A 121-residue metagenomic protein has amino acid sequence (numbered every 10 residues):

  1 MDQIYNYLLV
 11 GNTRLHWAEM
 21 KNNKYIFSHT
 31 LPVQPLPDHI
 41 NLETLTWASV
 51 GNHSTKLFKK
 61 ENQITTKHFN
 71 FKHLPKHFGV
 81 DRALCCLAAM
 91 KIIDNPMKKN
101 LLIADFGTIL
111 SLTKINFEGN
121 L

Functional and structural regions predicted by a protein language model:
M1-D2, N70-L101: Conserved phosphate-binding catalytic cores of ATP/NTP-utilizing and phosphoryl-transfer enzymes
M1-K24, A89, K98-L121: Gly/Thr-rich phosphate-binding beta-strand-loop-beta motif of the actin/hexokinase/Hsp70
F27, D38-V80, N120-L121: Short beta-strand-loop/turn "lid" adjacent to the catalytic site in phosphate-handling enzymes
P32-P35: Short coil/turn segments at the loop-to-beta-strand junctions that recur within blades of beta-propeller repeat folds
